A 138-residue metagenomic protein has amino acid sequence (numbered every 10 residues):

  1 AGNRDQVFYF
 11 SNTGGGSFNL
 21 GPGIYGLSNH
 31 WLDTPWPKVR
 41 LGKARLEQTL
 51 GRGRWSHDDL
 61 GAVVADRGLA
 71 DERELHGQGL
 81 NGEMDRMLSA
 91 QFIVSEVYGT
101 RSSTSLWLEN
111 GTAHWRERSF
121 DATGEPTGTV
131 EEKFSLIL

Functional and structural regions predicted by a protein language model:
A1-L138: N-terminal nucleophile
